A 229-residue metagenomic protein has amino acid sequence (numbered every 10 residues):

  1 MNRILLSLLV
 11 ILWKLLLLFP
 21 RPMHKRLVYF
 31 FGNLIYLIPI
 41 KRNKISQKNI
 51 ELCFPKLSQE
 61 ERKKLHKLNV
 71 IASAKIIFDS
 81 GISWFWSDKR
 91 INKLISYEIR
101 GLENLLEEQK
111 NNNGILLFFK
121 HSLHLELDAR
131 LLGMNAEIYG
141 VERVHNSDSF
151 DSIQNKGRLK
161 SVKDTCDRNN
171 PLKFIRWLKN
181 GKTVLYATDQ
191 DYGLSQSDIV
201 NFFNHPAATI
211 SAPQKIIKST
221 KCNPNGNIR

Functional and structural regions predicted by a protein language model:
N2-L116, D151-K156, V162: Membrane-anchoring hydrophobic helices of lipid-metabolizing enzymes
V10, R100, N169, A208-A212: Short, conserved clusters of charged catalytic residues that mark active-site and nucleotide-handling motifs
L17, L106-K110, G133, L159 (+3 more regions): Alpha-helix boundary recognition
E60-E61, R168, N227: Residue-level detector of family-conserved "landmark" positions at structurally sensitive sites
G101, F119, T188: Pocket-edge structural micro-motifs
N104, N169-F174: Short acidic active-site motifs
Q109-N169, D191-H205: Catalytic core of membrane glycerolipid acyltransferases/transacylases, capturing the structured, soluble-facing
E137, L172-R229: Membrane-associated lipid acylation/remodeling enzymes share a hydrophobic transmembrane-juxtamembrane segment
